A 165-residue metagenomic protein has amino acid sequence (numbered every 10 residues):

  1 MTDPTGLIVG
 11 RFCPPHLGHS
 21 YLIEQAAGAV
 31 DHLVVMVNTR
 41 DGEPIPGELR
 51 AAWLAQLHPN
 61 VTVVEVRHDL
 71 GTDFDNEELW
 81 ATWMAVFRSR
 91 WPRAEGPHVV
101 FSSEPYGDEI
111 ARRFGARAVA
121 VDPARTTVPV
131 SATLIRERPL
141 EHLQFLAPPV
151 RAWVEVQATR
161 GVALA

Functional and structural regions predicted by a protein language model:
M1-A165: Nucleotidyltransferase catalytic core that binds NTPs
